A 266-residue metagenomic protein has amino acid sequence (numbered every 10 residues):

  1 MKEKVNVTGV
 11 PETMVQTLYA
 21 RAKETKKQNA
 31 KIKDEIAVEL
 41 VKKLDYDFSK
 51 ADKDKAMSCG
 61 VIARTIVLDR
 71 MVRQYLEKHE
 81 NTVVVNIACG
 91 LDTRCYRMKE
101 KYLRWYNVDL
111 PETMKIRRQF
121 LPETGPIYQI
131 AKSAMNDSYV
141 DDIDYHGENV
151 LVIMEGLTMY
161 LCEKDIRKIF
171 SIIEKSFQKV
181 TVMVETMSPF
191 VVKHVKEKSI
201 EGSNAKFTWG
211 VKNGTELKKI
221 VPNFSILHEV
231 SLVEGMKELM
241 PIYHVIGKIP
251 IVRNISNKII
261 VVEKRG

Functional and structural regions predicted by a protein language model:
M1-V85, C89-K132, H146: Rossmann-like AdoMet
S138-G147: Short amphipathic alpha-helix with an adjacent loop that forms part of the alpha/beta core around
V152-I153: A conserved beta-strand element that flanks and buttresses the S-adenosyl-L-methionine
Y160-I173: A short, conserved alpha-helix within the catalytic core of class I
S176-P189: Conserved beta-strand signature within the Rossmann-like core of class I S-adenosyl-L-methionine
P189-A205: Short, glycine-/aromatic-enriched active-site segment of Class I SAM-dependent methyltransferases
N204-E234: Short alpha-helix
M240-G266: Core SAM-dependent methyltransferase catalytic element
